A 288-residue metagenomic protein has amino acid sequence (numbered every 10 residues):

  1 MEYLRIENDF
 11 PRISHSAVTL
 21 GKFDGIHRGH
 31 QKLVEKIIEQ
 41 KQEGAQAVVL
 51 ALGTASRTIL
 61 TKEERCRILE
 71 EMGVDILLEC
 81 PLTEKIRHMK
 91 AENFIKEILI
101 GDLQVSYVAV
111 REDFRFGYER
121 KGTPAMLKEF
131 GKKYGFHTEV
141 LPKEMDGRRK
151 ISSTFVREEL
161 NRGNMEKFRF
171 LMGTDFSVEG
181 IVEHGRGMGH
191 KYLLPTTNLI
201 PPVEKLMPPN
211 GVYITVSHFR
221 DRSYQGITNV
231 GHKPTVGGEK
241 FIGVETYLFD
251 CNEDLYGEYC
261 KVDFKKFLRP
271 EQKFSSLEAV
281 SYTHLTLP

Functional and structural regions predicted by a protein language model:
E2-N8: Short acidic-hydrophobic, aromatic-tinged amphipathic segments that line or gate anion-handling sites
D9-E63, R67: N-terminal catalytic cores of NTP/NDP-binding nucleotidyl/phosphoryl-transfer enzymes
H27, L69, V108, F168 (+2 more regions): Residue-level signal for inorganic ion chemistry
Q46-V48, I76, H137: Residues at the starts of beta-strands that form the adenosine-phosphate
G53-Y134: N-terminal Rossmann-like or analogous alpha/beta NTP/dinucleotide-binding catalytic cores that position adenine
G131-N229: Glycine-rich, Lys/Arg-enriched anion-binding loops that position phosphate/diphosphate groups for phosphoryl
G185-L285: Phosphate/ribose-recognition catalytic cores of enzymes acting on nucleotide-derived substrates
